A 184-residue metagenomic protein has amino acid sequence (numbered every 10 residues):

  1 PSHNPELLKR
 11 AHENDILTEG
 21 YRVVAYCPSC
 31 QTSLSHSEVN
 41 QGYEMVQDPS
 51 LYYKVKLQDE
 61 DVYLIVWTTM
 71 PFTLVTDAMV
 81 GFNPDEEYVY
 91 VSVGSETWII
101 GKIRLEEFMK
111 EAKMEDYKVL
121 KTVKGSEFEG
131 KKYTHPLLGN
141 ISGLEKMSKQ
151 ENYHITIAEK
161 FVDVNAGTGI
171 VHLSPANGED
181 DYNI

Functional and structural regions predicted by a protein language model:
P1-I184: NTP-handling and nucleic-acid-processing catalytic cores
